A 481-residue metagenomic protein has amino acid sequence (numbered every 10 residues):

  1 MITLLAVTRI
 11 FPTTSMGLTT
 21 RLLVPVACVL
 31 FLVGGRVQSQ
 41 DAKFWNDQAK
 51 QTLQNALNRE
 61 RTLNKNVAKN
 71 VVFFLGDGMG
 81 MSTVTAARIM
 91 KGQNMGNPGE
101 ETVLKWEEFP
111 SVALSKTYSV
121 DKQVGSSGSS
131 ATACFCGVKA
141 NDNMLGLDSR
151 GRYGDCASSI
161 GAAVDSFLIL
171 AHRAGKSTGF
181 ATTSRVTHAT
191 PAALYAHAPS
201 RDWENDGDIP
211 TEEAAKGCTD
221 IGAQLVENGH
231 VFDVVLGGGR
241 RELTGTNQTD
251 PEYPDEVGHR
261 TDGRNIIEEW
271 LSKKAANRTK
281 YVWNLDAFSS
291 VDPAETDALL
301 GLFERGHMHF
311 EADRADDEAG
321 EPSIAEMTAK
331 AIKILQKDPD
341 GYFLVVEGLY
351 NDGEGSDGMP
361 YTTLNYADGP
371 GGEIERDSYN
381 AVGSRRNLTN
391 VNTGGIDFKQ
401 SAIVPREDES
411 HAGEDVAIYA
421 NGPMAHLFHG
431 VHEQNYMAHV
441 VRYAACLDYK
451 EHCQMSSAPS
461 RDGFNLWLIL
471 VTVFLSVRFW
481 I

Functional and structural regions predicted by a protein language model:
T3-R9, T19-R36, W467-W480: Cleavable N-terminal signal peptides of Sec/SRP-targeted secreted and luminal proteins
G17-L57, R173: Short glycine- and acidic-rich boundary segments immediately preceding or forming the N-terminal edge of structured
Q40-Q54, N64-N70, M79-C136, N141 (+1 more regions): A post-motif C-terminal structural segment
G146-G161: His/Cys-centered metal/cofactor-coordination and adjacent catalytic loops
A163, T178-S184, K450-M455: Surface-exposed patches in mature extracellular/periplasmic domains of secreted proteins
R173, T178-A181, T187-T190: A conserved hydrophobic secondary-structure block that centers on an alpha-helix together with its immediately flanking
C453-W467: C-terminal GPI-anchoring signal of eukaryotic secretory precursors
